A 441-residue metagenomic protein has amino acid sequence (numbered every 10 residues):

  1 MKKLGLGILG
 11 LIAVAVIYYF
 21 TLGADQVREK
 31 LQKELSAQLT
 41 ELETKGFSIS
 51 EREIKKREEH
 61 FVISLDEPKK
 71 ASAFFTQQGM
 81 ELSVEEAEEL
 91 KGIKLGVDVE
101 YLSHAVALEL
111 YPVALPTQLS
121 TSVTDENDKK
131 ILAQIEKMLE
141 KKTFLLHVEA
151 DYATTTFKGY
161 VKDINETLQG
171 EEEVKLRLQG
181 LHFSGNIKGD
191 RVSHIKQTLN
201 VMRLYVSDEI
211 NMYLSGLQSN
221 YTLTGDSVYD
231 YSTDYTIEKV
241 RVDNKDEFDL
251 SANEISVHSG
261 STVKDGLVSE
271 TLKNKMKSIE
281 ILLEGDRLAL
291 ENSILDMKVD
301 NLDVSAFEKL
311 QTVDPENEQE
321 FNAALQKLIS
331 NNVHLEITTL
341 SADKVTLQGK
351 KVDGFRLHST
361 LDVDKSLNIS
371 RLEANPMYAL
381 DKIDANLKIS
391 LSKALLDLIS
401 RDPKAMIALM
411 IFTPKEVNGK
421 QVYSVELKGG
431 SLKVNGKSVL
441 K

Functional and structural regions predicted by a protein language model:
M1-K2: Sec-dependent bacterial lipoprotein signal peptides
G5-F20: Hydrophobic membrane-insertion alpha-helices, especially the h-region of bacterial N-terminal signal peptides
I17-K441: Glycine-rich, small/hydroxylated-residue low-complexity segments
